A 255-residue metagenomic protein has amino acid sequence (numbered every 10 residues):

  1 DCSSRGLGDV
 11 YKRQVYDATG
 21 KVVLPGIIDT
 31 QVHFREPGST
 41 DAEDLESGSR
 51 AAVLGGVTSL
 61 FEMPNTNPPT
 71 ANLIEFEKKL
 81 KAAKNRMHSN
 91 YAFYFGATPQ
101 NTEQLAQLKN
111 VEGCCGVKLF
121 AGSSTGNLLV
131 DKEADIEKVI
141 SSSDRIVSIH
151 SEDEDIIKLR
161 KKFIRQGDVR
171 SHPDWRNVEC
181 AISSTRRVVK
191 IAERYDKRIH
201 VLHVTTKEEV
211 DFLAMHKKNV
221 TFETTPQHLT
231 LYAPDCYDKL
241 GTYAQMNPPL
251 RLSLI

Functional and structural regions predicted by a protein language model:
D1-Y11: Single conserved hydrophobic/aromatic residue that forms the stacking wall/gate of nucleotide- or nucleobase-binding
R13, T58, C115: Conserved acidic residues
V15-D17: Conserved beta-strand scaffold positions in the cores of enzyme catalytic domains, especially in NTP/NDP-utilizing
T19-R86: Metal-associated gating/positioning segment near the N- to mid-region
H33-E43, F61-L73, F93-Q104, F120-D131 (+1 more regions): Divalent metal-binding segments
A82-A97: A glycine-rich helix N-cap at a beta->alpha junction
T102-I255: Histidine/acidic residue-rich metal-binding segments in metalloenzymes
